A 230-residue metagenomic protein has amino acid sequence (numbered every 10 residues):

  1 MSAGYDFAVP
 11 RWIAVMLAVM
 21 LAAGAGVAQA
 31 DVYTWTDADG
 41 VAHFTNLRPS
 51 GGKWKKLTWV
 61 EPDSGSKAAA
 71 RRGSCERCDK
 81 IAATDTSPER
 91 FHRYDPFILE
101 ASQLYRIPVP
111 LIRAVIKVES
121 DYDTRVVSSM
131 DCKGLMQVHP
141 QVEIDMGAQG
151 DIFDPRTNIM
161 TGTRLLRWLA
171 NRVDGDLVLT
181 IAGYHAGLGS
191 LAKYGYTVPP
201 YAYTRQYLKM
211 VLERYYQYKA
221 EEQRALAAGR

Functional and structural regions predicted by a protein language model:
S2-I13, A22-R93: Short, cationic interaction patches enriched in Lys/Arg with P/S/T/G and frequent prolines that mark the mature domain
A30, R93-P96, I107-P110, M130-K133 (+1 more regions): Extracytoplasmic
S74-D121, Q141, T163: Export/targeting segments at the very N-terminus of extracytoplasmic proteins
I81-E89, I98-Y105, D123-V127, I144-P155 (+2 more regions): Second-shell loop/turn segments in exported
H92, I152-M160, R205: Non-membrane alpha-helical structural segments and their capping/turn regions in soluble enzymes
P110-A114, G175-G183, L226: Surface-exposed patches in mature extracellular/periplasmic domains of secreted proteins
V127-A148, T161-R167, A182, A186-G189 (+1 more regions): Substrate-binding/active-site groove segments that recognize and process beta-1,4-linked N-acetyl-hexosamine
D145, I181-R230: Catalytic and substrate-binding regions of cell-wall glycan-acting enzymes that process beta-1,4-linked
